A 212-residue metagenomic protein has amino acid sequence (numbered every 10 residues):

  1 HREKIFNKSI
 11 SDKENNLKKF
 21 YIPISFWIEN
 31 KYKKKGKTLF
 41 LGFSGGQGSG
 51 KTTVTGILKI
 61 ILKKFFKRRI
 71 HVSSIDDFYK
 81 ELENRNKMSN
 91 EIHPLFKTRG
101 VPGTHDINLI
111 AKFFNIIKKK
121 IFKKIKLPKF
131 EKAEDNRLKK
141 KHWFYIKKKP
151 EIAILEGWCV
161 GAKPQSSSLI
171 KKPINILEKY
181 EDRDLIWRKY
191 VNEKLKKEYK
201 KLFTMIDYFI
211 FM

Functional and structural regions predicted by a protein language model:
H1-F40: Extreme N-terminal, non-catalytic leader segments that precede Walker-type/kinase nucleotide-binding cores
R2-N16, H71-S74, F78-D135: Conserved nucleotide-sensing/catalytic segment adjacent to the nucleotide-binding pocket in NTP-handling enzymes
T38-G42, I152-I154: Residue-level preference for the first positions of well-ordered beta-strands
G46: P-loop (Walker A) phosphate-binding loop of NTP-binding proteins
G50: Conserved glycine(s) of the Walker
T53-V54, L58: Hydrophobic positions on the alpha1 helix immediately C-terminal to the Walker A/P-loop
I60-H71: Post-Walker A helix-loop "phosphate-sensing" segment adjacent to the P-loop in P-loop NTPases
R137-M212: ATP-dependent NMP and nucleoside kinases share a basic, alpha-helical "lid"
